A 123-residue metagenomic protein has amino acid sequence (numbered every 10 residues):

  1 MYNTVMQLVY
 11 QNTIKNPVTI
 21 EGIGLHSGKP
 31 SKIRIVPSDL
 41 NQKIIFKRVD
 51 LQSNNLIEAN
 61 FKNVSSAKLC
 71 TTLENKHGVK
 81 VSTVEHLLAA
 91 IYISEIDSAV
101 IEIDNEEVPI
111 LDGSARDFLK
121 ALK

Functional and structural regions predicted by a protein language model:
M1-S98, E102-K123: C-terminal regulatory domains involved in ligand/effector binding and gene-expression control
